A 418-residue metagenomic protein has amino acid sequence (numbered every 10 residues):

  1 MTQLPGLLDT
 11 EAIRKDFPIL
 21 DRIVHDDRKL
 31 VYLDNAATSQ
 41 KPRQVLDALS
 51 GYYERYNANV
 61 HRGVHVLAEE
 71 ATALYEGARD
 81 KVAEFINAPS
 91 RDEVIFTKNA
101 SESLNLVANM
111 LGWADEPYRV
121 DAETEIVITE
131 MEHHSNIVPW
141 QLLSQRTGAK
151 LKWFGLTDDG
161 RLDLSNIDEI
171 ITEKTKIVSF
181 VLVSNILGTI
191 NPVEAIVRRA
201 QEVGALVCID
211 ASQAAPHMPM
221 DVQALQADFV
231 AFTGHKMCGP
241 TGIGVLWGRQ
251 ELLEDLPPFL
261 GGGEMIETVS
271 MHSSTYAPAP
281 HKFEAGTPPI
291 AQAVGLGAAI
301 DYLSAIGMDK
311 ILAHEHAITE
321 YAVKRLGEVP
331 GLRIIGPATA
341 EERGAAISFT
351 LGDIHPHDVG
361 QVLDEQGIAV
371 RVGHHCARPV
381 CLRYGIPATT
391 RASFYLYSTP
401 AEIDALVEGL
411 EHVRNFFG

Functional and structural regions predicted by a protein language model:
M1-G418: Pyridoxal 5′-phosphate
